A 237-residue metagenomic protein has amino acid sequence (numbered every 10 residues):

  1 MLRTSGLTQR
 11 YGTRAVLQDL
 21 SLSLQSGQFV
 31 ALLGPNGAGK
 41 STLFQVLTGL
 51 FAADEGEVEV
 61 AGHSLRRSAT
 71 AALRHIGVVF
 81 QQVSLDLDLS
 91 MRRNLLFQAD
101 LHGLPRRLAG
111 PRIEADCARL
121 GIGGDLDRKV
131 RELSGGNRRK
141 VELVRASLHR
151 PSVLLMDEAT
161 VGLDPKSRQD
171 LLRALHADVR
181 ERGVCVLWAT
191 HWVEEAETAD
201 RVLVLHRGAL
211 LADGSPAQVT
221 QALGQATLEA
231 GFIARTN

Functional and structural regions predicted by a protein language model:
T48: Helix-to-loop junction immediately C-terminal to a conserved catalytic motif
G56-R67, A72: Conserved ABC transporter NBD signature motif
L96, D100, R107-D125: Conserved ABC ATPase "signature" region
K129-L133: Conserved ABC ATPase signature
L154-D157: Catalytic Walker B motif of ABC-type/P-loop ATPase nucleotide-binding domains
Q169-E181: Helical segment within the ABC ATPase nucleotide-binding domain
